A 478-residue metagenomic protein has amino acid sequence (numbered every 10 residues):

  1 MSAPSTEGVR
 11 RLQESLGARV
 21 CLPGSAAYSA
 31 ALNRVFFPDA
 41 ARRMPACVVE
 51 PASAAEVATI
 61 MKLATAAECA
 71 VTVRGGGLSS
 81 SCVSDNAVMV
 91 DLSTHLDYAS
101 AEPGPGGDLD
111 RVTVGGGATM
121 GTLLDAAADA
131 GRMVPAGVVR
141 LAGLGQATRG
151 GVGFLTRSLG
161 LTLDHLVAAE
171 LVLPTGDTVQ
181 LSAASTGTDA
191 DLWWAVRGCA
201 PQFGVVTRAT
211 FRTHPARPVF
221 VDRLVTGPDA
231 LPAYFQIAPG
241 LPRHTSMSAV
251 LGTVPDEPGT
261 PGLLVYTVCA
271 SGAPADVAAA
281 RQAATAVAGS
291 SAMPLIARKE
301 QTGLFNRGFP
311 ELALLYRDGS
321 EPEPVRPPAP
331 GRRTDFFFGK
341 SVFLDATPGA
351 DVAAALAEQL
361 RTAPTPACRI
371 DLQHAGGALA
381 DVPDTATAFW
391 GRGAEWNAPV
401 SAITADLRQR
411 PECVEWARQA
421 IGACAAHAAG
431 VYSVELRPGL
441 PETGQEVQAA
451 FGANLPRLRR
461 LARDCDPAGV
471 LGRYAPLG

Functional and structural regions predicted by a protein language model:
M1-G478: Soluble FAD-dependent oxygen oxidases
